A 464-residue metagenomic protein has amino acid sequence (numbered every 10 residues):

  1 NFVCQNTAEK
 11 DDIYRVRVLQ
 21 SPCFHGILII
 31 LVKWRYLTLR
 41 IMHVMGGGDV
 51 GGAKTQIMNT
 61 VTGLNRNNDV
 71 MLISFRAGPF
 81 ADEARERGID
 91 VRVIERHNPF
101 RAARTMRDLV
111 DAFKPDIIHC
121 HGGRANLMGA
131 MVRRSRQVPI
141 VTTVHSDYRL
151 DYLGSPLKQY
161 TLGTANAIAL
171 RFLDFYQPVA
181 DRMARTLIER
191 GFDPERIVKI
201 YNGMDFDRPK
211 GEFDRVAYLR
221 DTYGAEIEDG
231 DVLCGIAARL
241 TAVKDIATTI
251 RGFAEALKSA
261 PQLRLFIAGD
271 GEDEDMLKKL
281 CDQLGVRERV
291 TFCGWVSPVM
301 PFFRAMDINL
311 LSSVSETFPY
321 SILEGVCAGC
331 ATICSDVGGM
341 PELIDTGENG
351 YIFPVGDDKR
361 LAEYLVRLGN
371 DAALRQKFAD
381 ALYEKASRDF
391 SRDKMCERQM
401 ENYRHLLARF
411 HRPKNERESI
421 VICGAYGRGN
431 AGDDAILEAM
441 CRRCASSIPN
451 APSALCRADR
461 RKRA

Functional and structural regions predicted by a protein language model:
H43-F100, M183-T186, E272, A451-R463: N-terminal strand-loop element at the rim of the active site of nucleotide-sugar-dependent glycosyltransferases
G51-T62, V232, I236-E255, L265 (+3 more regions): A conserved mid-protein helix/loop that constitutes part of the nucleotide-sugar donor-binding site
I73, A331-C334: Short hydrophobic beta-strand element within catalytic cores of glycosyltransferases and related nucleotide-activated
F100-R104, P139-V141, R149-F172, R185: Nucleotide-sugar donor phosphate/pyrophosphate-binding loop at the beta->alpha transition of glycosyltransferases
C120-N126, V144: Short His-centered aromatic/hydrophobic patch
R171-K199, M204-R208: A short, active-site helix/loop in glycosyltransferases that binds the activated sugar's phosphate group
W295, V314: Aromatic "clamp/platform" in nucleotide-sugar-dependent glycosyltransferases that forms part of the donor/acceptor
T346-G347, Y351-D358, R367-A372: Conserved acidic donor-binding segment of nucleotide-sugar-dependent glycosyltransferases
